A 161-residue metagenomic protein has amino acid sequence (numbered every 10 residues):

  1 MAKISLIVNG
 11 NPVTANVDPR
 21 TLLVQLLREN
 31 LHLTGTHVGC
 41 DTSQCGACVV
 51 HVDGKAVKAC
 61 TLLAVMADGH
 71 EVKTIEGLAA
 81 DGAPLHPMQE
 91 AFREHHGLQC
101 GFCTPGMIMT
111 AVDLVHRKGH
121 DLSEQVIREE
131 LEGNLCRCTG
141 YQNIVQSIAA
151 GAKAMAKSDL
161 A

Functional and structural regions predicted by a protein language model:
M1-A161: Signature of N-terminal electron-transfer/Fe-S-associated modules in redox systems
